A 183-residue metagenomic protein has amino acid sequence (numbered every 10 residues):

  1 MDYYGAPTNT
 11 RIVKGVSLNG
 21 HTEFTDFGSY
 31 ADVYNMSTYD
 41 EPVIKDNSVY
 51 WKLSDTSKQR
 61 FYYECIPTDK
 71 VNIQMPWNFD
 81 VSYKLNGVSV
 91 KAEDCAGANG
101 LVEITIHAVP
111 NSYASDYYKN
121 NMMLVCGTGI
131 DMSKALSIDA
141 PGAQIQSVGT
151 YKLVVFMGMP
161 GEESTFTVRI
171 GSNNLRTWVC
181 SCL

Functional and structural regions predicted by a protein language model:
M1-L183: Cytosol-facing boundaries of transmembrane alpha helices in integral membrane proteins
